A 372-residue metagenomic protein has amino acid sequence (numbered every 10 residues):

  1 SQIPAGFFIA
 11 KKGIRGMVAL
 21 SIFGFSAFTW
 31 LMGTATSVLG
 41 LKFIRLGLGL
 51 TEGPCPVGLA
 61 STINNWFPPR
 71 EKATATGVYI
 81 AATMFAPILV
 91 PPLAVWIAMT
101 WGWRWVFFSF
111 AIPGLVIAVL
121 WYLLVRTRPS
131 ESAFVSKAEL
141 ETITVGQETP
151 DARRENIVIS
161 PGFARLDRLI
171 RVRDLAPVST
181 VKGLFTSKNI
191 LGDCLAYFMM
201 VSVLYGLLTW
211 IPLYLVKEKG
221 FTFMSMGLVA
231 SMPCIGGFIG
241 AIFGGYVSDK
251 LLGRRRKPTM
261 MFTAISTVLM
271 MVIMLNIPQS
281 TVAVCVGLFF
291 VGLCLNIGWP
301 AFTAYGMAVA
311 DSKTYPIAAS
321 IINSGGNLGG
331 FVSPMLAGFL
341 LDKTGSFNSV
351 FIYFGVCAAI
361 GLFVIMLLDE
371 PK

Functional and structural regions predicted by a protein language model:
S1-G13, I242-R254, L341-D342: Helix-to-loop junctions at the C-terminal end of transmembrane segments in multipass secondary transporters
S1-L39: Conserved MFS/SLC helix-loop-helix module at the cytosolic interface between two early adjacent transmembrane helices
K11-I22, D249-A264: Cytoplasmic membrane-interface "Motif A"-like loop-to-helix N-cap segments of 12-TM Major Facilitator Superfamily
G13, T34-G40, T51, F67-P68 (+2 more regions): Helix-breaking motifs and short loop linkers at transmembrane-helix boundaries and internal kinks in secondary membrane
F23-T36, I265-Q279: C-terminal ends and interior cores of transmembrane alpha-helices in multi-pass membrane transporters/permeases
I44-T83: Cytoplasmic helix-loop-helix junction between adjacent transmembrane helices in 12-TM secondary transporters
Y79-A133: Helix-loop-helix hairpin linking two adjacent transmembrane segments in secondary transporters
L175-I242, W299, T303, S333: Extracytoplasmic gate region of multi-pass secondary transporters
